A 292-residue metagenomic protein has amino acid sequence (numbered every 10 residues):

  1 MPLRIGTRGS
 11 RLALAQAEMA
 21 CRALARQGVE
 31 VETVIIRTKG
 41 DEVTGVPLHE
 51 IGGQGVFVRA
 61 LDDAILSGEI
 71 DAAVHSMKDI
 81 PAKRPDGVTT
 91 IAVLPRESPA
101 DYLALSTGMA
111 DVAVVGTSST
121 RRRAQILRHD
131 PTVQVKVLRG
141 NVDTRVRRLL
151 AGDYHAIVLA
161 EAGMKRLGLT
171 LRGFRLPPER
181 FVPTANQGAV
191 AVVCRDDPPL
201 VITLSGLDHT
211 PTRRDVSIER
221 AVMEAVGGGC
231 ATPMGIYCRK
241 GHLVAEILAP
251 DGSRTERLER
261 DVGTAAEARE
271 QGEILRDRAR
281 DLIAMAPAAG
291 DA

Functional and structural regions predicted by a protein language model:
M1-R37, V43, E50, D130-T132 (+2 more regions): Small-molecule-sensing regulatory modules
R4-G6, A73, I91, G116 (+1 more regions): Short, well-ordered beta-strand segments
V46-A72: Short, structured active-site "lid" loops
I70-V74, H155-A156: Short, Asp-centered acidic motifs that coordinate Mg2+ and/or phosphate in catalytic or ligand-binding sites
A72-A73, M77, C238: A short, hydrophobic beta-strand-centered structural micro-motif
M77-I80, R84-V133: A conserved helix-loop-strand patch within extracytoplasmic ligand-binding domains of the periplasmic binding
